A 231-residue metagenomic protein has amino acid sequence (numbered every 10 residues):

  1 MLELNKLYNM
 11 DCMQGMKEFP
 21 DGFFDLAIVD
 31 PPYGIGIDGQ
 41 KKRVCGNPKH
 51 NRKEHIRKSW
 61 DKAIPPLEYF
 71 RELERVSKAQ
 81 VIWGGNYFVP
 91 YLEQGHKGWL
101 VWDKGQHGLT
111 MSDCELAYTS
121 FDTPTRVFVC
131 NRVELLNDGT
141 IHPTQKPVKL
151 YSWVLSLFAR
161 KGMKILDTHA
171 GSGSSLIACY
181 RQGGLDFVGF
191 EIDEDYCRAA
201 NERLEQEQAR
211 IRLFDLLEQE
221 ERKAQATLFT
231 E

Functional and structural regions predicted by a protein language model:
M1: Conserved P-loop NTPase mechanochemical-coupling segment
L4-Q14, R212-D215: Conserved SAM-binding strand-loop segment of SAM-dependent methyltransferases
K6, R57-K62: Short, flexible loop segments at the rims of nucleotide/cofactor-binding pockets, characterized by
E18-V29, Y33, I37-K58, E68 (+1 more regions): Class I S-adenosyl-L-methionine
